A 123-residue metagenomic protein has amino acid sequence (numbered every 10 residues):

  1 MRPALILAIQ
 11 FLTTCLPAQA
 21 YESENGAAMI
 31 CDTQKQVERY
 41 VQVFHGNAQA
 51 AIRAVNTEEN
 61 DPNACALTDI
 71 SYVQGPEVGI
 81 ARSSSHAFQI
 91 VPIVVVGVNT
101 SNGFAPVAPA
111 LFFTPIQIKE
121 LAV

Functional and structural regions predicted by a protein language model:
M1-A4: Positively charged n-region of N-terminal signal peptides that target proteins for export
I6-C15: Bacterial N-terminal signal peptides
C15-L16, I116: Serine/threonine-rich, low-complexity intrinsically disordered segments
Q19-E58, L67, A122: SH3-family beta-barrel domains
E22-A28, V94-V123: Boundary regions of SH3-family modules and the immediately adjacent low-complexity/disordered segments in eukaryotic
N63-C65: Residue "hotspots" at secondary-structure boundaries inside conserved domains
T68-P109: SH3/SH3-like beta-barrel superfamily modules
